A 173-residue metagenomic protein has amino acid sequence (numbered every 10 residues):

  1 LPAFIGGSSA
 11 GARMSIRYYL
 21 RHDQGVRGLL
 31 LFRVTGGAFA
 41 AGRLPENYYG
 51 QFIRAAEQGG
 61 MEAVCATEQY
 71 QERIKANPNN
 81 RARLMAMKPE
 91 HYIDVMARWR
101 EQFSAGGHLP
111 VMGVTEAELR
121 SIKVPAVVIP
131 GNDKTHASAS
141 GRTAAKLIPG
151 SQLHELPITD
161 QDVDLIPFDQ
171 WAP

Functional and structural regions predicted by a protein language model:
P2-S9: Alpha/beta-hydrolase fold nucleophile elbow
I16-R21, G25-E57: Flexible "cap/lid" loop of the alpha/beta hydrolase fold
G50-A56, C65-R83, Q102-H108: Helix-loop "lid/cap" segments that line or gate small-molecule binding pockets
R83-V114: Hydrophobic, aromatic-rich cap/lid helix
I122, V128-P130: Short beta-strand/loop motif that positions the catalytic acidic residue of the alpha/beta-hydrolase fold
K134-S140: Conserved alpha/beta-hydrolase "acid-adjacent" motif
G150-P173: Catalytic active-site module of serine/aspartate enzymes centered on a nucleophile-bearing elbow/loop
